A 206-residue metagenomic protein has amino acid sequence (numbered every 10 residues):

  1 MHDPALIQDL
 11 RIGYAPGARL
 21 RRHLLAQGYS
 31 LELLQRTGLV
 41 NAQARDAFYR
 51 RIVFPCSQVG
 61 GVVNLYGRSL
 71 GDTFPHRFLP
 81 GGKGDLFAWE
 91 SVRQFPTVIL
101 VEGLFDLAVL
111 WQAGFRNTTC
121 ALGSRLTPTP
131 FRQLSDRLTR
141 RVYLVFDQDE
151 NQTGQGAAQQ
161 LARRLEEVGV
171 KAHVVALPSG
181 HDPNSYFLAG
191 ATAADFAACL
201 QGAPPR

Functional and structural regions predicted by a protein language model:
M1-I52, H181-R206: Short, small/acidic-rich helices and loops at N termini and domain boundaries of DNA replication/processing enzymes
A18-R141, A157: Phosphate-handling DNA/RNA-contact segment within nucleic-acid enzymes
L100, R140-Q152, A176: Acidic beta-strand-to-loop metal/phosphate-binding motif
F115, G169-V170: Short phosphate-binding/catalytic loops that engage adenosine nucleotides
R125-P128, N151-T153, D182: Short gly/pro/ser/thr-enriched loop/turn and capping motifs at secondary-structure boundaries
S135-V145, E166, A198, A203: N-terminal structured subdomain of primase-like DNA metabolism proteins
G156-E166: Short, aromatic/basic amphipathic alpha-helical patches
A172-S179: A generic structural motif
